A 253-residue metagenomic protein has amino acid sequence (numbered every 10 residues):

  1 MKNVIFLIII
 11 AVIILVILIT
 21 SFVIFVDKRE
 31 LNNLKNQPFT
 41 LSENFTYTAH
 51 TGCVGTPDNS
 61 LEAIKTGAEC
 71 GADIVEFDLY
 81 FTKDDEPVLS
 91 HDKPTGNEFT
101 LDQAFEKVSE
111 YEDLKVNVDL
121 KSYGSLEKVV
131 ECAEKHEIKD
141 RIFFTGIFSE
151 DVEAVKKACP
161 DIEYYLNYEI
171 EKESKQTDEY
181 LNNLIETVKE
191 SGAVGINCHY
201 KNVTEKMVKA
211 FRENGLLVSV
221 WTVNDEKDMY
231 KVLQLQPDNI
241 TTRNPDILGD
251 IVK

Functional and structural regions predicted by a protein language model:
K2-K253: Phosphate-group recognition and catalysis centered on beta-loop-alpha active-site segments
